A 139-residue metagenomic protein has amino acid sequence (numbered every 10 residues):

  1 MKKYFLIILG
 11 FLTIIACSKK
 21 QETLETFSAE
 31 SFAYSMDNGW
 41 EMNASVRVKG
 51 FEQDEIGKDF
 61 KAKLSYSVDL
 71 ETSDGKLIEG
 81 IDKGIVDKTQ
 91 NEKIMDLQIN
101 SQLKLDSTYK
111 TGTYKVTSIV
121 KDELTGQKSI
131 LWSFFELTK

Functional and structural regions predicted by a protein language model:
M1-Y4: Positively charged n-region of N-terminal signal peptides that target proteins for export
L6-L9: Sec-dependent N-terminal signal peptides
T13-A16: C-terminal motif of bacterial Sec signal peptides marking the signal peptidase cleavage site
S18-I99, I119-V120, L131-S133, L137: Contiguous segments within soluble domain cores/interaction surfaces
N38, K110-T111: Surface-exposed loops/turns
K104-K110: Short, surface-exposed loop/turn segments at beta-strand-coil junctions that are enriched for proline with nearby
G112-I119: A short tyrosine-centered beta-strand micro-motif
D122-T125: Short, solvent-exposed loop/turn segments at the edges of extracellular beta-sandwich modules
